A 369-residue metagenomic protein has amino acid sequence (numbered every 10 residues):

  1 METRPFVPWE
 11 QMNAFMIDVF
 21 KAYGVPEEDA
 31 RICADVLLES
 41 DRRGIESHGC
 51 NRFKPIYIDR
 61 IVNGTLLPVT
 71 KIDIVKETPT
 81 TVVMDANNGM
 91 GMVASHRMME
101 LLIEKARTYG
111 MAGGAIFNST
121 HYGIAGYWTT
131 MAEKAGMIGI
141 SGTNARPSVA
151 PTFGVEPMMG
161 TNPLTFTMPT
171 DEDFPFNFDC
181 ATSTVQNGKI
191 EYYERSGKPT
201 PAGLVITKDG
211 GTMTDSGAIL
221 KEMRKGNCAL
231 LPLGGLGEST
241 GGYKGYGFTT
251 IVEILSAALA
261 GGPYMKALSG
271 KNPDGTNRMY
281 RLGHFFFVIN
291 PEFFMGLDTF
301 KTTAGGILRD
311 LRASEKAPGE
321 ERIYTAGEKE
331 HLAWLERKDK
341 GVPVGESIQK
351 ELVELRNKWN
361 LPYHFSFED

Functional and structural regions predicted by a protein language model:
M1-W9, A14-C33, L38-E39, C50-T65 (+3 more regions): Acidic, glycine/proline-rich low-complexity segments that act as flexible tails and inter-domain linkers
E2-M12, I254, L259, P263-D369: Catalytic-core signal marking the mid-to-C-terminal active-site face
H48-I103: Active-site cofactor/substrate anionic-group-binding motifs, chiefly glycine- and Lys/Arg-rich phosphate-binding loops
V75-D85, H96-A112, T214-G234: Residues forming anionic-ligand binding surfaces in small-molecule and nucleic-acid pockets of primarily soluble enzymes
T81-D171, N177-A181: A generic, well-ordered mixed alpha/beta core segment in the N-terminal half of proteins
V149-M223: Phosphate/diphosphate-binding glycine-rich loops and adjacent basic-rich segments that engage nucleotide
P199-M265: Secondary-shell segments that build the walls of catalytic and ion/ligand-binding clefts
